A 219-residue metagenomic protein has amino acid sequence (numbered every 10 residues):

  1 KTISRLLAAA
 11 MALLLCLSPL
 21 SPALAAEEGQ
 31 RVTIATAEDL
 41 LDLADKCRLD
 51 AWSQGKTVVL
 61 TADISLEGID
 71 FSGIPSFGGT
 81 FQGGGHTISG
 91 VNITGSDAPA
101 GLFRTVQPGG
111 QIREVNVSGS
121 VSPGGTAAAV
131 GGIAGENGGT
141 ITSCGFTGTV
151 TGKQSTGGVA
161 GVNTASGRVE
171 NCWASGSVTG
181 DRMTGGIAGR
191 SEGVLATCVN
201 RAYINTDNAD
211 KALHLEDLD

Functional and structural regions predicted by a protein language model:
K1-A10: Bacterial N-terminal signal peptides that target proteins for export
L14-L24: C-terminal segment of classical bacterial N-terminal signal peptides
L24-D219: Surface-exposed repetitive/solenoidal architectures
